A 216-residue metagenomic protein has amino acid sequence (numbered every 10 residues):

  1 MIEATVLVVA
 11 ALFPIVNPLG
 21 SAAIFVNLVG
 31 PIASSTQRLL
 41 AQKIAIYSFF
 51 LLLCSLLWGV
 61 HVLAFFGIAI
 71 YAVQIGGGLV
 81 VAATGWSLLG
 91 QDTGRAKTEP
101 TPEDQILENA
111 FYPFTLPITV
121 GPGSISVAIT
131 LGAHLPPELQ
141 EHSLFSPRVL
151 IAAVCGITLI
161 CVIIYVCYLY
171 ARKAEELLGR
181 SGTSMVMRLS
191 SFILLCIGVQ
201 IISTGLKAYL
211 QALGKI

Functional and structural regions predicted by a protein language model:
M1-I15, Q91, T98-T115: Small-residue-enriched transmembrane helix starts and helix-helix packing motifs in multi-pass inner-membrane proteins
A4-L56: Juxtamembrane transmembrane-helix termini in multi-pass membrane transport proteins
A4-S21, I70-V80, L150-I164, I216: Structural signature of hydrophobic alpha-helical transmembrane segments
A33-I46, Q140-C155: Membrane-interface alpha-helices at helix entry/exit sites of multi-pass transporters
T36-L89: Membrane helix-loop-helix hairpins that form the core translocation module of multi-pass transporters
L53-W58, T115, T119-L131, L194-A208: Hydrophobic alpha-helical transmembrane segments in multi-pass integral membrane proteins
F66-Y71, V166-V186: Membrane interface segments of multi-pass transport proteins and intramembrane proteases
L79-T101, I197-A208: Transmembrane helix exit motif
